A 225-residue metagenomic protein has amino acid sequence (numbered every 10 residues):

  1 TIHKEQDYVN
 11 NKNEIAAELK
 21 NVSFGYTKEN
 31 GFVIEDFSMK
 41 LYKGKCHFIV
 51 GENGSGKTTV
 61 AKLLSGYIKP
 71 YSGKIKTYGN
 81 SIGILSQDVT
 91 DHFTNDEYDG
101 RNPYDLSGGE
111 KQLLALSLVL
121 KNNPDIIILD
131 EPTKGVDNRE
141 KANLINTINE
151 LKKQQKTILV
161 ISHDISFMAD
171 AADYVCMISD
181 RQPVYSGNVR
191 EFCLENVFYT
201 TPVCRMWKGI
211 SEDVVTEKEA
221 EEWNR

Functional and structural regions predicted by a protein language model:
T1, Q182-R205: Conserved beta-strand-loop-alpha-helix hinge in the C-terminal portion of ABC ATPase nucleotide-binding domains
T1-K20, Y199-R225: ABC ATPase nucleotide-binding domains
S65: Helix-to-loop junction immediately C-terminal to a conserved catalytic motif
E131-P132: Walker B catalytic motif
D137: ABC-family nucleotide-binding domains
S162-H163: H-loop/switch region of ABC-family ATPase nucleotide-binding domains
M168-D170: A short, surface-exposed alpha-helical micro-motif characterized by mixed small hydrophobic and charged/polar residues
